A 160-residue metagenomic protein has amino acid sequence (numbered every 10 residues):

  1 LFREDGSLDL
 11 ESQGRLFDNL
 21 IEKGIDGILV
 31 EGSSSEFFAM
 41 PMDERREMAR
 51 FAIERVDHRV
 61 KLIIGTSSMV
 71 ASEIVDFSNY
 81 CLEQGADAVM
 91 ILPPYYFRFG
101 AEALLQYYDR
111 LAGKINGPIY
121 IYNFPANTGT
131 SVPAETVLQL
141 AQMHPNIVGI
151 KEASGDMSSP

Functional and structural regions predicted by a protein language model:
L1-S131, Q139: Active-site beta->alpha loop and helix N-cap motifs at the rims of alpha/beta catalytic domains
G113-K114, A126-P160: Catalytic alpha/beta core domains of metabolic enzymes, predominantly
